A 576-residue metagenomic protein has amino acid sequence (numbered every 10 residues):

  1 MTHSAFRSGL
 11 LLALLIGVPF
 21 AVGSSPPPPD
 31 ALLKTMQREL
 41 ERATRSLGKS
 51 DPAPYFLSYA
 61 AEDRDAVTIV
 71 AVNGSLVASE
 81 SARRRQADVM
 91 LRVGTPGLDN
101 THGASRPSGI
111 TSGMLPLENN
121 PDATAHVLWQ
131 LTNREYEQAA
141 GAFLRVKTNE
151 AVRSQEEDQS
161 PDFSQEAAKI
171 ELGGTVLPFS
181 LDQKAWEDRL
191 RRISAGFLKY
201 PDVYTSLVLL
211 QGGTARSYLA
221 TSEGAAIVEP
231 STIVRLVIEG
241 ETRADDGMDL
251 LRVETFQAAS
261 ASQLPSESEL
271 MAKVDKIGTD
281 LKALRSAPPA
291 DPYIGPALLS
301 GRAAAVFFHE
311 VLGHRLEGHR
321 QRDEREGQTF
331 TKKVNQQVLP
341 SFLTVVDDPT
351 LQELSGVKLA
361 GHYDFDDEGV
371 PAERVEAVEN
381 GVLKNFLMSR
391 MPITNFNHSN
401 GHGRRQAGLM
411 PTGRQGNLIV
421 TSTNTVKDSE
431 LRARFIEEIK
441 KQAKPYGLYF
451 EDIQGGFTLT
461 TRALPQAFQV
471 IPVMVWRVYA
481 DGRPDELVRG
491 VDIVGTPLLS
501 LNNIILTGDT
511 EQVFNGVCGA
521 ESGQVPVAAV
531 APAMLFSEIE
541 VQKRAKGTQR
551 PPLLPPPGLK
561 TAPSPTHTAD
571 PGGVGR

Functional and structural regions predicted by a protein language model:
M1-L10: Bacterial N-terminal signal peptides that target proteins for export
G9-P19: Bacterial N-terminal signal peptides
F20-F365, V370-R374, E379-V382, N395 (+6 more regions): Active-site bordering "gate/hinge" segments that shape substrate access to catalytic or cofactor-binding pockets
P230, L387, L487-R489: Short linear motifs in exposed loops
R252-T255, S389-M391, G490-V491: Residue-level structural signal for beta-strand termini and adjacent loop
G361, T421-L499, N515-S522: Hydrophobic alpha-helical bundle architecture
K384-E438: C-terminal, non-catalytic macromolecule-binding modules
